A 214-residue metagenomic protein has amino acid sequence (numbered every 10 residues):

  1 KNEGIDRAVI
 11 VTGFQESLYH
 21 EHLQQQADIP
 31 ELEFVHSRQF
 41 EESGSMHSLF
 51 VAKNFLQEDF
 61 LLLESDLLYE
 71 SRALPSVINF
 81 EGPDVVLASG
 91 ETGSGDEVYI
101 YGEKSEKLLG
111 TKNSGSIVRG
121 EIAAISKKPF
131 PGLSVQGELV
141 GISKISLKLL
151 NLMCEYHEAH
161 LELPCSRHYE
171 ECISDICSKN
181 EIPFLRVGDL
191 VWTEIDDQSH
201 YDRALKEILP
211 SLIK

Functional and structural regions predicted by a protein language model:
K1-F60, L163: Conserved N-terminal catalytic core of the sugar/cofactor nucleotidyltransferase
T12, E64, A88-S89: Short beta-strand/turn micro-motifs composed of small residues that flank or help shape donor/cofactor-binding pockets
D28, N54, N79, D175-S178: Solvent-exposed polar/charged
E31-E33, E121, E181-P183: Conserved beta-strand segments of alpha/beta enzyme cores
F50, P75, S174: Active-site phosphate/pyrophosphate- and oxyanion-stabilizing loops and adjacent acidic/basic residues in soluble
E58-L68: Short beta-strand-to-loop acidic/aromatic patch adjacent to the donor-nucleotide binding site
E70-L163: Conserved core of the sugar-phosphate nucleotidyltransferase
Q136-K214: Conserved alpha/beta core of the MobA/IspD/sugar-nucleotide pyrophosphorylase nucleotidyltransferase superfamily
